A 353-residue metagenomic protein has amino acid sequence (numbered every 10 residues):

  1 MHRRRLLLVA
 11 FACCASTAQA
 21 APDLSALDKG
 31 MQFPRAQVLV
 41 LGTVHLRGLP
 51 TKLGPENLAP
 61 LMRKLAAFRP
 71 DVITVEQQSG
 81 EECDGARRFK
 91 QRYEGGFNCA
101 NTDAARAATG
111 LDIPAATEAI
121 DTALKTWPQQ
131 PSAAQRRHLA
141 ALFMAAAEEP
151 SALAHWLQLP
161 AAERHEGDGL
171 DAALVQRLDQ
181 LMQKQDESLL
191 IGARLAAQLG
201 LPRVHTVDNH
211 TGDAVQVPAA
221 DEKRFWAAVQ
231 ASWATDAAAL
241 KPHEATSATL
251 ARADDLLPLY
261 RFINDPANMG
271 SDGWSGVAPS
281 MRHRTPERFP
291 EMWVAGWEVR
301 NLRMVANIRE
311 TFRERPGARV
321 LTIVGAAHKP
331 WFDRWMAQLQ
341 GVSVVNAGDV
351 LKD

Functional and structural regions predicted by a protein language model:
M1-L7: Bacterial N-terminal signal peptides that target proteins for export
L8-A15: Bacterial N-terminal signal peptides
A18-P22: Boundary at the C-terminal end of the N-terminal hydrophobic targeting segment
V44-P55: Acidic/histidine-rich helix-loop elements that form or flank divalent-metal/phosphate-binding sites at the catalytic
L65, R69-V75: Proline-aspartate-enriched helix->loop->beta-strand connector
G96-A161, A238-A278: Low-complexity, serine/threonine/proline-enriched polar segments
E163-T285: Extended, H/D-rich, highly charged conserved domains that either
A251-D353: A cross-kingdom marker for long, charged
